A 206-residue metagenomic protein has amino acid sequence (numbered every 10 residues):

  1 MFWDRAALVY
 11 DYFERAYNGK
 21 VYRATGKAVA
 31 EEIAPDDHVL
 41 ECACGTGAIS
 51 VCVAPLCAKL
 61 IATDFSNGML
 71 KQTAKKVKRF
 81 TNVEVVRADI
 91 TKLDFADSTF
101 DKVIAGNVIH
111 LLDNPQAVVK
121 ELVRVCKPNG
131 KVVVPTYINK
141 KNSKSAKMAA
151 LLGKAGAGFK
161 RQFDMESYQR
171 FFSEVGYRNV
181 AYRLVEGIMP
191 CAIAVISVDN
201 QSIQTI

Functional and structural regions predicted by a protein language model:
M1-A34, A48, Q72, K76 (+4 more regions): Conserved class I S-adenosyl-L-methionine
F13-A16, V133-I193: C-terminal alpha-helical "lid/dimerization" subdomain adjacent to the S-adenosyl-L-methionine
D37, G130: Glycine-centered, small-residue-biased loops immediately flanking beta-strands in adenine/cofactor-binding cores
L40-K92: Class I SAM-dependent methyltransferase SAM/SAH-binding core
T91-V103: A short acidic, Gly/Pro-enriched loop at the edge of an enzyme's catalytic core that lines a small-molecule cofactor
K102-N114: A short SAM/SAH-binding and catalytic strip from SAM-dependent methyltransferases
Q116-P128: A short glycine-rich, Lys/Arg-flanked "PGG" loop and its adjoining helix->strand segment in the class I
A194-I206: C-terminal lobe and adjacent flexible extensions of AdoMet/dcAdoMet transferase-like proteins
